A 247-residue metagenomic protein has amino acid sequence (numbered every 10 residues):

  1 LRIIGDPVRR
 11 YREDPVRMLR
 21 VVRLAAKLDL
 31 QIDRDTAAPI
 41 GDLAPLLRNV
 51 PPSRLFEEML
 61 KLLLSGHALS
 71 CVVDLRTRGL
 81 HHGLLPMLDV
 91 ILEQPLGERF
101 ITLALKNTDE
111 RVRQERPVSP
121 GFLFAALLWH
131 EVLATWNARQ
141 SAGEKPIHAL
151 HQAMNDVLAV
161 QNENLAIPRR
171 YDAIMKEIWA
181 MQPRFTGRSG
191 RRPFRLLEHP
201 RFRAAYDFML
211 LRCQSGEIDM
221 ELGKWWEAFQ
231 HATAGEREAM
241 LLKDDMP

Functional and structural regions predicted by a protein language model:
L1-S141, N162, P193: Glycine- and charge-enriched loop/helix tracts that form the active or gating conduit in phosphate/cation-handling
I3, A159-P247: Charged substrate- and nucleic-acid-binding regions of tRNA-handling and nucleotidyl-transfer enzymes, centered on
D42-R54, K145-A166, A228-A239: Short, mixed-charge aromatic SLiMs
I91-E93, R116-H199: Extended, charged alpha-helical interaction scaffolds
